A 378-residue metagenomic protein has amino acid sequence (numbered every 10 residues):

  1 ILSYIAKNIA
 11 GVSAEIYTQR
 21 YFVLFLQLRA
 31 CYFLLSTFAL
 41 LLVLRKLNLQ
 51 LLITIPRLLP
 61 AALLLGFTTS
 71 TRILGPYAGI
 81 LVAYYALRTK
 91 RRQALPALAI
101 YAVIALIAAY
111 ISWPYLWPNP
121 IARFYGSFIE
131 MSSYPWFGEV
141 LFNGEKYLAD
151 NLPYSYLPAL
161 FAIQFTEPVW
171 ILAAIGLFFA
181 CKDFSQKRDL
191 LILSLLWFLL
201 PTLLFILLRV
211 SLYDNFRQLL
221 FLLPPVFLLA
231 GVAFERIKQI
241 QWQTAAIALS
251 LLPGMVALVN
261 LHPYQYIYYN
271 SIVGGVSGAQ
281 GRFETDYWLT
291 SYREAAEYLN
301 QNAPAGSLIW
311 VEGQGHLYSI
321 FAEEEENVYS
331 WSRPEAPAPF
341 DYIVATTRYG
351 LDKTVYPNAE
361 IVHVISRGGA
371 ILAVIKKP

Functional and structural regions predicted by a protein language model:
L2-L28, F67, Y85-S194, L200-S211 (+1 more regions): Transmembrane-lumen/periplasm boundary regions of multi-pass, lipid-linked membrane glycan transferases
Y4, P114-M131, V210, I240-P378: Catalytic lumenal/periplasmic loop and adjoining terminal transmembrane helix of membrane glycan-assembly enzymes
I5-A10, V43-L59, I80, A86-L98 (+2 more regions): Membrane-interface junctions at the ends of membrane-embedded or membrane-associated helices
L58-R72, L160: Membrane-interface alpha helices of multi-pass inner-membrane proteins
T68-I73, Y77, I163-A174, Y213-I237: Hydrophobic/aromatic-rich transmembrane helices and adjacent perimembrane loops
I73, A83-Y84: Helix-loop-helix hairpins in multi-pass membrane proteins, especially solute transporters
